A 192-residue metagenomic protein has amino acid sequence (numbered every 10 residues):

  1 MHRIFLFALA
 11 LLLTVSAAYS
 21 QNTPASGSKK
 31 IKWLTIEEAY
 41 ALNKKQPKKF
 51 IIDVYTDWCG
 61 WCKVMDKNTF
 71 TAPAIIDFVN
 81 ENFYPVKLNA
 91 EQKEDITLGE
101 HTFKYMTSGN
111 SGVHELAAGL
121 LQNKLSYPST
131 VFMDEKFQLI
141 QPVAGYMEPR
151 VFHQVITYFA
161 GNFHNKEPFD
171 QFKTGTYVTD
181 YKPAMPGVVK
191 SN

Functional and structural regions predicted by a protein language model:
M1-T23: Bacterial Sec-dependent N-terminal signal peptides
Y19-I31, D134, I140-N192: Non-globular targeting/processing and membrane-anchoring segments
N22-S28, G60, L98-Y105: Short, basic, glycine/proline-bearing loop/turn elements
I31-K49, V79: A short beta-strand-turn-helix
E37-Y40, P73-I76, N80-Q141, P149 (+2 more regions): Thioredoxin-like thiol-disulfide oxidoreductase module
K45-G60, P85: Short active-site neighborhood of thiol/selenol oxidoreductases, capturing the structured segment around
K63-K67: Detector for the c-type heme attachment site
